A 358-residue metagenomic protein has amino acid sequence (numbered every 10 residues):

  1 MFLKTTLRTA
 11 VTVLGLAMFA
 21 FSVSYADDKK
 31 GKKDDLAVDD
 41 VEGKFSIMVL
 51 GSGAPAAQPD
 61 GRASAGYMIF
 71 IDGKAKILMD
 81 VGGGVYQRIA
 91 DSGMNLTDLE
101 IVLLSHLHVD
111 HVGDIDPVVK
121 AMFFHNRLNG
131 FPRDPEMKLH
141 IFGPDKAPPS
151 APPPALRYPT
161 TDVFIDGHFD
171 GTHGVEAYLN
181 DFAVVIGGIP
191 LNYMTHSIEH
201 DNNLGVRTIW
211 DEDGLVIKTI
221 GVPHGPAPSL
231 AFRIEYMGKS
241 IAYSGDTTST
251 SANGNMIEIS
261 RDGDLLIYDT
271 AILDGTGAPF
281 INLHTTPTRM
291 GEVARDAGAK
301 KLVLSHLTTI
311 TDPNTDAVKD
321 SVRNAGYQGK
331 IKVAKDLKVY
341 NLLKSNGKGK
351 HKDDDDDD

Functional and structural regions predicted by a protein language model:
M1-V11: Bacterial N-terminal signal peptides that target proteins for export
L3, G93-N95, T286: A diffuse structural propensity rather than consistent per-protein peaks
A10-F21: Bacterial N-terminal signal peptides
S22-A26: Boundary at the C-terminal end of the N-terminal hydrophobic targeting segment
D27-I241, A317-V339, K344-G347: Binuclear metal-dependent hydrolase catalytic cores
E235, S240, T248-K338: Cap/insert and terminal regions of metallo-dependent hydrolase folds
D353-D358: Long, acidic low-complexity intrinsically disordered regions
